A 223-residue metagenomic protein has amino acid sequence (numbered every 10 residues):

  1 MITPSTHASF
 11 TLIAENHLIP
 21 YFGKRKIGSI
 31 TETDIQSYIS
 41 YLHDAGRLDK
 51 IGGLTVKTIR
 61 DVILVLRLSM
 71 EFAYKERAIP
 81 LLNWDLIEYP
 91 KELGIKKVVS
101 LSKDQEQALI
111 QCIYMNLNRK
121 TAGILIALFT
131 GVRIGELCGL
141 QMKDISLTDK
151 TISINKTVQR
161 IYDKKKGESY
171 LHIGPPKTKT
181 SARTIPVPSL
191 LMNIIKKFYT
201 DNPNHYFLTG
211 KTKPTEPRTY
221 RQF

Functional and structural regions predicted by a protein language model:
M1-E15: Short, aromatic/basic-rich helix-turn unit that serves as a nucleic-acid recognition element
I2-T3, L54-T55, E216, Y220: Short coil turns linking two alpha-helices in DNA-binding domains
L12, D104, P186-F223: Active-site/catalytic core of tyrosine-dependent DNA strand-transfer enzymes
I13, H17, R25-T33, S37 (+2 more regions): N-terminal DNA-binding recognition helix of tyrosine site-specific recombinases/integrases
F22, H43, Y74, A127-L128: Alpha-helix C-terminal capping/helix-coil junction sites
G52-V56, R60-V62, K75, I79-L140 (+3 more regions): Basic, Lys/Arg- and aromatic-enriched nucleic-acid-binding interface segment
Y89, L140-K197: Conserved tyrosine-mediated DNA breakage-rejoining catalytic core shared by Y-recombinases
K97, C112-M115, H172-A182, L208-P217: Short, contiguous acidic/charged loop-to-helix segments that flank catalytic cores in large enzymes
